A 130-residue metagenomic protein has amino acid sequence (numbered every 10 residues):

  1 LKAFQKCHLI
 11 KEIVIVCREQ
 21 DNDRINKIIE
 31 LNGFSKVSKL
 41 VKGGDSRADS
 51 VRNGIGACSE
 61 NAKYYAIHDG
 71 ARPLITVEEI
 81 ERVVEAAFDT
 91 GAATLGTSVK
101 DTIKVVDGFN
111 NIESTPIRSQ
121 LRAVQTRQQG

Functional and structural regions predicted by a protein language model:
L1-N61: Conserved N-terminal catalytic core of the sugar/cofactor nucleotidyltransferase
F4, G54, H68-D69, S98: Residue-level signal for inorganic ion chemistry
A48, H68, Q125-Q129: Glutamine-centric residue-chemistry signal
K63-A66: Short aromatic/hydrophobic "clamp" motif used to bind/position activated sugar donors
G70-L74: Acidic metal-phosphate-binding loop of nucleotide-sugar-dependent transferases
I75-G130: Conserved core of the sugar-phosphate nucleotidyltransferase
